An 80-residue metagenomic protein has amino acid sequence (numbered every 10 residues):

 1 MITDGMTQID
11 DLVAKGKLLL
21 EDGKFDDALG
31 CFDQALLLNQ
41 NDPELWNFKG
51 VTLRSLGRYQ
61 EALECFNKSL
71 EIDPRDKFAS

Functional and structural regions predicted by a protein language model:
M1-D11: TPR-adjacent "capping" and linker segments in tetratricopeptide-repeat scaffold/adaptor proteins
I9-D10, P43-E44, K77-F78: Helix-start (N-cap) detector for alpha-helical repeat units in TPR-like alpha-solenoids, especially tetratricopeptide
E21-D22, S55-L56: Register position in tetratricopeptide repeats
